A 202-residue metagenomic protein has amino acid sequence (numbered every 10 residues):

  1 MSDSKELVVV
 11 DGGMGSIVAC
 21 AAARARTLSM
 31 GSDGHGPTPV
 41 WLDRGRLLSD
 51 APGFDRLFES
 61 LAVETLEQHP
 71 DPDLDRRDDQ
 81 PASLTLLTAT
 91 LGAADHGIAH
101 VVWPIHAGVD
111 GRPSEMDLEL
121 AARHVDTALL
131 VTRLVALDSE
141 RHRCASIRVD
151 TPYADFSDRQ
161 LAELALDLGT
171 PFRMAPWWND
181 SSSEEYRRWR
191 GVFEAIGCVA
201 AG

Functional and structural regions predicted by a protein language model:
M1-P171: ATP-dependent adenylation/nucleotidyltransferase module used to activate substrates
D150-G202: Cys/His-clustered metal-coordination modules, chiefly Zn-binding fingers
